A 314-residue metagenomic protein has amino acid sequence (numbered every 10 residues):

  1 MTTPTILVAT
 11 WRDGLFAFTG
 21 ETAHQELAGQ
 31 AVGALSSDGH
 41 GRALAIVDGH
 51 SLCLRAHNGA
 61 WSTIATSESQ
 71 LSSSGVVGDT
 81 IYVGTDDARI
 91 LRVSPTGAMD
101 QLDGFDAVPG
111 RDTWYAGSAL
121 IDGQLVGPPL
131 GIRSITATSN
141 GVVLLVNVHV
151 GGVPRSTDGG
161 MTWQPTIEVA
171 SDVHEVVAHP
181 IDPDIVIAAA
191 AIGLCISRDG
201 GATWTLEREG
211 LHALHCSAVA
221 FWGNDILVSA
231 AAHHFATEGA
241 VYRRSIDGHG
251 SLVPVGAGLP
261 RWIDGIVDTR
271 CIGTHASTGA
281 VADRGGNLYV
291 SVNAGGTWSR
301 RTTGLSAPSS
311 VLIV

Functional and structural regions predicted by a protein language model:
M1-V314: Extracellular glycan-interacting surfaces
